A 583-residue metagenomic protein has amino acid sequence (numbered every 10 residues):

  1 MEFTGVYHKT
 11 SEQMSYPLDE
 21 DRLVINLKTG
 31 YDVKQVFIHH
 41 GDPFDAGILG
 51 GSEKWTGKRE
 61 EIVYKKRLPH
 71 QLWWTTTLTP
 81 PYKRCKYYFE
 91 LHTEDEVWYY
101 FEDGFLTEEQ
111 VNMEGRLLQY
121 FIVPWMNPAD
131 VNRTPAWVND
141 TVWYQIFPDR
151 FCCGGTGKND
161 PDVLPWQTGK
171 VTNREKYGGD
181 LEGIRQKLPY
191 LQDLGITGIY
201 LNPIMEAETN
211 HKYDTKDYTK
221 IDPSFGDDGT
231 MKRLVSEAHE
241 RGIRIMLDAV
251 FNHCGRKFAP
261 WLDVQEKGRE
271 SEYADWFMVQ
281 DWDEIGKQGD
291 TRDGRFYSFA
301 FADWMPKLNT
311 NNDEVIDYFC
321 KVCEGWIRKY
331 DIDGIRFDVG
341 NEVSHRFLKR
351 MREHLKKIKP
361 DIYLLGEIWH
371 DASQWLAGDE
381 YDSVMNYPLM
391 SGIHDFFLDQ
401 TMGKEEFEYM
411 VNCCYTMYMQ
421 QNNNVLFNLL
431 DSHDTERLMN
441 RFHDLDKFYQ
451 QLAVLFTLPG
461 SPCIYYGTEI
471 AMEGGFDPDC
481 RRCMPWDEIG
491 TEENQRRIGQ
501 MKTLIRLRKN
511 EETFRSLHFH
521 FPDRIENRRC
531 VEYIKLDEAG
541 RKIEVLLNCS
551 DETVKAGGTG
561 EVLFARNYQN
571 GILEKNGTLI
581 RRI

Functional and structural regions predicted by a protein language model:
M1-V33, V111-A129, T134-A136: Non-catalytic, glycine-rich low-complexity segments
V24, F521-G558: Carbohydrate-binding surface patches
T29, Q569-I583: C-terminal beta-strand-rich structural cap/linker in extracellular carbohydrate-active enzymes
Y31-K83, H92-E109: Aromatic-rich carbohydrate-binding modules that target alpha-glucans
T141, F147-T197, I204-E324, R328-K329 (+2 more regions): Substrate-binding/active-site clefts of carbohydrate-active enzymes
V142-Y144, I199-L201, I245-L247, I335 (+4 more regions): Hydrophobic faces of well-ordered beta-strands that scaffold small-molecule active sites in alpha/beta enzyme cores
D149, A377-S383, N424-D446, L452-E493: Aromatic/acidic polysaccharide-binding cleft in carbohydrate-active enzymes
V235-I243, H253, F258-G268, R328 (+4 more regions): Active-site-proximal helices and loops of the catalytic beta/alpha 8
